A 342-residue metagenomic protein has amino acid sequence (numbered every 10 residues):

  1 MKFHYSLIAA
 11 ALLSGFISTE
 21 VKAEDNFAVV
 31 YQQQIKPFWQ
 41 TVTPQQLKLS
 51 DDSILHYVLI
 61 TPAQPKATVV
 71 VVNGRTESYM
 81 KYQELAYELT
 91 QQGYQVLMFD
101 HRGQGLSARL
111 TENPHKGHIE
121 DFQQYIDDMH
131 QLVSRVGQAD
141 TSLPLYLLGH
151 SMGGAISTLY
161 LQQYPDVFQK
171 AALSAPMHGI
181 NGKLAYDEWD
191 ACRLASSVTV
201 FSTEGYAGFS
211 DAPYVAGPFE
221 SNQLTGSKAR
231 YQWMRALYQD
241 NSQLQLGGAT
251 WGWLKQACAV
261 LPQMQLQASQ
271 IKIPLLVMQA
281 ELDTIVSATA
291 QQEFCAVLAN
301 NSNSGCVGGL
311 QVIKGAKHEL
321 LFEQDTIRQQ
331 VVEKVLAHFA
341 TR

Functional and structural regions predicted by a protein language model:
F16, V21-K48, L55-I60: An N-terminal hydrophobic leader/cap segment in hydrolases
K66, V71-E77: Active-site glycine-rich loops that stabilize anionic/oxyanionic intermediates across multiple enzyme folds
Y79, A86-E112: Conserved alpha/beta-hydrolase
G117-G137: Alpha/beta-hydrolase active-site loop
S157-Q245: Alpha/beta-hydrolase-fold enzymes
I271, V277-Q279, D283: Short beta-strand/loop motif that positions the catalytic acidic residue of the alpha/beta-hydrolase fold
I273, S287-V297: Short alpha-helix in the alpha/beta-hydrolase fold that links the catalytic acid
G305-G309, I313-R342: Catalytic active-site module of serine/aspartate enzymes centered on a nucleophile-bearing elbow/loop
